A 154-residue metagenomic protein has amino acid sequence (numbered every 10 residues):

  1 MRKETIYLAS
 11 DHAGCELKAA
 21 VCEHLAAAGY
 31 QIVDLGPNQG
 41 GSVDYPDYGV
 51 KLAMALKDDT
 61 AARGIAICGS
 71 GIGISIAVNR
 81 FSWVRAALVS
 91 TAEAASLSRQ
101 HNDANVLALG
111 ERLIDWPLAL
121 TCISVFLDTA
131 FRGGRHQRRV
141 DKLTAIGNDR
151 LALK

Functional and structural regions predicted by a protein language model:
R2-I6: Extreme N-terminal starter segment of soluble prokaryotic enzymes
Y7-A27: Glycine-rich phosphate/diphosphate-binding loop of Rossmann-like nucleotide-binding domains
Y7-A9, A13-G14, A92-K154: C-terminal binding/interaction regions
A28-V33, A61: A generic structural motif
Q31-S42: A short beta-strand-loop structural module common to alpha/beta enzyme folds
Y48-A66, S70: Short, structured active-site "lid" loops
A66-I67, I72-R112: Mid-chain, well-packed structural core segment of small domains
